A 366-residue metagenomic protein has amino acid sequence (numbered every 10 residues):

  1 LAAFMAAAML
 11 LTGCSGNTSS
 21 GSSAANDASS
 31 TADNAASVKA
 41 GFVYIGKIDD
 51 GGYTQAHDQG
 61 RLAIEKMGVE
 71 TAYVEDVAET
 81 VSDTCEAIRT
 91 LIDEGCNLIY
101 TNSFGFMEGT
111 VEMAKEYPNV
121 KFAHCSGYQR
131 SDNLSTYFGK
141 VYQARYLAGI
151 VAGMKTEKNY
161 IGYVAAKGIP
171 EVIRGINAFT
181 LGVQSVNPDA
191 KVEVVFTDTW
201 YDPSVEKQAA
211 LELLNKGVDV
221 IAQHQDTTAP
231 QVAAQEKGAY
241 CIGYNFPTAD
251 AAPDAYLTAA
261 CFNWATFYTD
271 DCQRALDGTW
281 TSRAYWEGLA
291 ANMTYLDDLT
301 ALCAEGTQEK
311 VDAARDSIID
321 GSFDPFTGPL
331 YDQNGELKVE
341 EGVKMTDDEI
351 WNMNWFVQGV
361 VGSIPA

Functional and structural regions predicted by a protein language model:
L1-A7: Sec-dependent N-terminal signal peptides
M9-G13: C-terminal motif of bacterial Sec signal peptides marking the signal peptidase cleavage site
G16, G21-A366: A residue-level marker of the well-folded mature domains of exported/periplasmic proteins
